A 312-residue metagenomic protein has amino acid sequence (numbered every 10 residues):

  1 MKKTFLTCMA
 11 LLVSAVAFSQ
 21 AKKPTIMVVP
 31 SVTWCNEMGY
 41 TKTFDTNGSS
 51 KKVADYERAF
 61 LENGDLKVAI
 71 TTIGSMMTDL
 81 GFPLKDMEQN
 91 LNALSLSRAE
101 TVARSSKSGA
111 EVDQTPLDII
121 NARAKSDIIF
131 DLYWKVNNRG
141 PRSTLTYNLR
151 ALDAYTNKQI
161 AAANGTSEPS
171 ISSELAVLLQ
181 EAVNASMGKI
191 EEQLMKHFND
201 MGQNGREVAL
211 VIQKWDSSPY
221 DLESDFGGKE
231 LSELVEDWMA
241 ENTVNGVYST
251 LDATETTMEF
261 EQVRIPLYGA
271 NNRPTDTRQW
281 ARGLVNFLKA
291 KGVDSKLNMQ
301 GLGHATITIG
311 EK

Functional and structural regions predicted by a protein language model:
M1-K22: Bacterial Sec-dependent N-terminal signal peptides
Q20-Y40, K158-V247, G301: C-terminal/domain-edge helix-coil "capping" segments
S31-W34, Q89-N90, K135, R150-Y155 (+2 more regions): Solvent-exposed coil/turn segments that connect beta secondary-structure elements in extracytoplasmic/periplasmic
N36-G39, L94-R98, R139-R142, P219-D221: Extracytoplasmic/secreted cell-surface and envelope-processing proteins
K42-I129, E230-Y268, R273-K289: N-terminal segment of the mature soluble domain
Q89-S108, L152-E174: Short, flexible helix-coil linker/hinge segments at the edges of structured domains or between repeats
D127-I171, L302-K312: Amphipathic beta-strand/beta-sheet edge segments enriched in Tyr/Trp
G283-K312: C-terminal basic regulatory modules in eukaryotic proteins
